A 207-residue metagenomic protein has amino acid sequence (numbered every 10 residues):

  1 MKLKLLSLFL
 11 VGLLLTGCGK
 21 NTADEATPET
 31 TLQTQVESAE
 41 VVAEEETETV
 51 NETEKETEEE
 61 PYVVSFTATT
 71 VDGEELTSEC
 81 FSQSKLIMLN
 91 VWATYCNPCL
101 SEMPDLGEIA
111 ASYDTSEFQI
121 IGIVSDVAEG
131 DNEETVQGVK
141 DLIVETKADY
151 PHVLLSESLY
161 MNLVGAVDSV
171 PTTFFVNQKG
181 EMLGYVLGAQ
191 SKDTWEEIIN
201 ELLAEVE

Functional and structural regions predicted by a protein language model:
L14-G17: C-terminal motif of bacterial Sec signal peptides marking the signal peptidase cleavage site
G19-N21: Bacterial signal peptide processing site
T53, T57, S65-I87: A short beta-strand-turn-helix
K85-I87, W92-Y95, V127, S169: Short pre-active-site segment immediately N-terminal to redox-active cysteine/selenocysteine motifs in thiol-based
V91-E108: Conserved redox-active cysteine motifs that mediate thiol-disulfide chemistry, especially di-cysteine Cys-X(1-2)-Cys
E117-E133, A148-E157: Thiol-based oxidoreductase modules, predominantly thioredoxin-like and allied folds used for disulfide exchange
Q137-V176: Short, internal strand/loop/helix patches that form the active-site neighborhood or redox-interaction surface
S169-E207: Thiol-/selenol-based redox modules, centered on thioredoxin-like and closely related oxidoreductase domains
